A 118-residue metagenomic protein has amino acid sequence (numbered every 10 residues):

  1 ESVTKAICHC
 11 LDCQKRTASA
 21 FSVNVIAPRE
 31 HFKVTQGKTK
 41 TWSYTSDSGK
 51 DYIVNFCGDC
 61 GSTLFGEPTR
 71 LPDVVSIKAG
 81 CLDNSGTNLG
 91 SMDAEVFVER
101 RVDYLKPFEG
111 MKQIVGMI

Functional and structural regions predicted by a protein language model:
E1-I118: A short Gly-Trp-Pro
